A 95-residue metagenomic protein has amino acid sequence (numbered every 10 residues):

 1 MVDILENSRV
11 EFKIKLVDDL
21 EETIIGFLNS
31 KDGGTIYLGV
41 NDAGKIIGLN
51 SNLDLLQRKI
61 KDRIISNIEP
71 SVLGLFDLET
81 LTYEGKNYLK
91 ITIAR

Functional and structural regions predicted by a protein language model:
M1-R95: Conserved N-terminal catalytic/coupling substructures associated with nucleotide/phosphate chemistry
